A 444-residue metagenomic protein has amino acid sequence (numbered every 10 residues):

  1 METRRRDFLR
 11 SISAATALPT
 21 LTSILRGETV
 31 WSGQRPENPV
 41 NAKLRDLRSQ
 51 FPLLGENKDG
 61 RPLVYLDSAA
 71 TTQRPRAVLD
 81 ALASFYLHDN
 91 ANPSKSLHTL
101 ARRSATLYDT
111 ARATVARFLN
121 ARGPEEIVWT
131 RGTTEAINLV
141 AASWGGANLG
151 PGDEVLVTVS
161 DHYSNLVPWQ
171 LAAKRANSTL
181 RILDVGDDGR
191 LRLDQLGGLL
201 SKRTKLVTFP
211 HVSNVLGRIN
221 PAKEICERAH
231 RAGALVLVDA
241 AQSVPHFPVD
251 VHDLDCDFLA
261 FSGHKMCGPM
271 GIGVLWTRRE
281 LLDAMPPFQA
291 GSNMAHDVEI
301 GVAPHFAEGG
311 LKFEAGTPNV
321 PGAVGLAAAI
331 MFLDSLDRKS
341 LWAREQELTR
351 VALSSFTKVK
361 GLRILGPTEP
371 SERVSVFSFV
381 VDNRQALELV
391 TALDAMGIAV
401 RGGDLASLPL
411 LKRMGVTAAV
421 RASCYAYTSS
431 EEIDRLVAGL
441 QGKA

Functional and structural regions predicted by a protein language model:
E2, L9-A444: Pyridoxal 5′-phosphate
